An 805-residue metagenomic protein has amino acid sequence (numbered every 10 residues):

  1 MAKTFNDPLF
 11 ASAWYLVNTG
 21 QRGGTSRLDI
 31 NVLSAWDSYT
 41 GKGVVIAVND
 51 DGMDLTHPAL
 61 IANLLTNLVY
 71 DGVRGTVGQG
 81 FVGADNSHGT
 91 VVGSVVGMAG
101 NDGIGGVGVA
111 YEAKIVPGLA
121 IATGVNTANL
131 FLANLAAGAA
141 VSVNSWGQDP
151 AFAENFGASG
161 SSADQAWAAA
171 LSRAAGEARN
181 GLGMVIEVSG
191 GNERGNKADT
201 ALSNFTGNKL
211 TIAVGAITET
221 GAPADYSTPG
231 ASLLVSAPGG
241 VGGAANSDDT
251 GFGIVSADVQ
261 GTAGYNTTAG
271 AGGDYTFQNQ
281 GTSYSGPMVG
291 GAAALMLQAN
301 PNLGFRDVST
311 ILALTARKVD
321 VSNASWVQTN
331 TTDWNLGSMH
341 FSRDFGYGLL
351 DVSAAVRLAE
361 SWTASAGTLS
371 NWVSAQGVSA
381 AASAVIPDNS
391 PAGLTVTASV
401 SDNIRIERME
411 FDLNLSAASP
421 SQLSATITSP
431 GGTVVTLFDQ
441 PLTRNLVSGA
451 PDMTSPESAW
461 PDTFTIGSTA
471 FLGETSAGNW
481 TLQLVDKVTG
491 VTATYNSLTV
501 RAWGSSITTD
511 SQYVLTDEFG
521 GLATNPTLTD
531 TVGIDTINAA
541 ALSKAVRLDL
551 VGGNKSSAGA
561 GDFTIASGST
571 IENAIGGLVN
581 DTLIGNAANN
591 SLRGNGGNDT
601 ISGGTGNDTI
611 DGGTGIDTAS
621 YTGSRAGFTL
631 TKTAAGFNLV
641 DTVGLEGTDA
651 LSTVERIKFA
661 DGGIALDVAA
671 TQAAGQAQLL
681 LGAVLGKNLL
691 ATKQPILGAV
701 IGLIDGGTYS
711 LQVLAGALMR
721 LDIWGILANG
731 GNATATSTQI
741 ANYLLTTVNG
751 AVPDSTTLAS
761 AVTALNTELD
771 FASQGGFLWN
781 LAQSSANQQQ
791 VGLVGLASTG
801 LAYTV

Functional and structural regions predicted by a protein language model:
M1-G43, P58-A59, N63: Protease zymogen maturation seam
G24-S26, L33, V44-I46, D51-G52 (+6 more regions): Subtilisin-like peptidase catalytic core
D50, S203-Q298, N302: Extracellular S/T/G-rich loop segment that most often corresponds to the catalytic His/Ser-adjacent loop
K114, L234, T527, T536 (+10 more regions): Discrete beta-strand positions within long extracellular beta-solenoid architectures
A137-N144, G183-M184, L210-T211, D274-Y275 (+1 more regions): C-terminal subdomain of the subtilisin-like protease fold in secreted/lumenal serine endopeptidases
E360-V514: Loop and turn regions of beta-sandwich accessory domains that flank beta-strands and are enriched in small/polar
V532-I534, A541-S543, G552, I575-N580 (+7 more regions): Extracellular, beta-strand-rich repeat scaffolds characterized by small/acidic residue-biased motifs
R656-V805: Substrate/cofactor-recognition hotspot
